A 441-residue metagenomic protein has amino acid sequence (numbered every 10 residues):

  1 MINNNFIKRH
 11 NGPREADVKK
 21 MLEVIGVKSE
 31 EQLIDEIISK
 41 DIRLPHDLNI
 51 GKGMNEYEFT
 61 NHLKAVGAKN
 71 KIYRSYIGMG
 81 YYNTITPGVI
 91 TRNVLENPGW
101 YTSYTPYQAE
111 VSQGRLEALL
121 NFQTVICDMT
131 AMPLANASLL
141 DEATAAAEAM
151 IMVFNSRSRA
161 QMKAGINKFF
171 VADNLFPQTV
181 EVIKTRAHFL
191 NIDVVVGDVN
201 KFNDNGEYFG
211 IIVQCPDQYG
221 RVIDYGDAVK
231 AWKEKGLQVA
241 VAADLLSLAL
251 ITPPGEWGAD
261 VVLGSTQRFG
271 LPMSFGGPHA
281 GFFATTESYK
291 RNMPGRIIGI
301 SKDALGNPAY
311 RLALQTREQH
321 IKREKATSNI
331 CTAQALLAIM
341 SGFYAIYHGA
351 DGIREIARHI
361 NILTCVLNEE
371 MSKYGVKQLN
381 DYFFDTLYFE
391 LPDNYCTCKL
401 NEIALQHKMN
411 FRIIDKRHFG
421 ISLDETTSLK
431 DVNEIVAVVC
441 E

Functional and structural regions predicted by a protein language model:
M1, N97-A109, C127-M132, K163-I166 (+5 more regions): Gly-rich Lys/Arg/Thr-decorated short loops/hinges at beta-loop-alpha junctions or inter-strand turns that position
M1-P13, M21: Charged, compositionally biased N-terminal leader segments and the immediate start of the first structured element
P13, D35-N121, C127, I321-K322: N-terminal entrance/gating region of PLP-dependent enzymes' catalytic architecture
E23, T124, Y395-C396, E402-Q406 (+1 more regions): PLP-dependent enzyme catalytic core of the Aspartate aminotransferase-like
Y107-V111, D128-A147: Short loop-beta-helix segment that forms the pyridoxal 5′-phosphate
T144-A309, M371, Y388-F389, C398: Conserved PLP-enzyme active-site core in the AAT-like
F269-E370, Y374, L379-D381: Active-site C-terminal subdomain of aminotransferase-like
N361, Y374-A404, L423-T426: Conserved PLP-binding catalytic core of the aspartate aminotransferase-like
